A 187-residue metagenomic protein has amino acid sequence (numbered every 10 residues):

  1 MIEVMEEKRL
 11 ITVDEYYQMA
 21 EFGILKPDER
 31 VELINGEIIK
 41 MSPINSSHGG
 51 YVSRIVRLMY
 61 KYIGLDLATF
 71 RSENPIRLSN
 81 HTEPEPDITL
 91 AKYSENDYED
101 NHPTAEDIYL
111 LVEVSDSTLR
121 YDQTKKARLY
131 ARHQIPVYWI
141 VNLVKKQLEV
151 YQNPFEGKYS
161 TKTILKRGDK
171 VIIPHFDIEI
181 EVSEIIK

Functional and structural regions predicted by a protein language model:
M1-K187: Gly/Pro/Ser/Thr-rich low-complexity, intrinsically disordered segments predominantly at protein N-termini
